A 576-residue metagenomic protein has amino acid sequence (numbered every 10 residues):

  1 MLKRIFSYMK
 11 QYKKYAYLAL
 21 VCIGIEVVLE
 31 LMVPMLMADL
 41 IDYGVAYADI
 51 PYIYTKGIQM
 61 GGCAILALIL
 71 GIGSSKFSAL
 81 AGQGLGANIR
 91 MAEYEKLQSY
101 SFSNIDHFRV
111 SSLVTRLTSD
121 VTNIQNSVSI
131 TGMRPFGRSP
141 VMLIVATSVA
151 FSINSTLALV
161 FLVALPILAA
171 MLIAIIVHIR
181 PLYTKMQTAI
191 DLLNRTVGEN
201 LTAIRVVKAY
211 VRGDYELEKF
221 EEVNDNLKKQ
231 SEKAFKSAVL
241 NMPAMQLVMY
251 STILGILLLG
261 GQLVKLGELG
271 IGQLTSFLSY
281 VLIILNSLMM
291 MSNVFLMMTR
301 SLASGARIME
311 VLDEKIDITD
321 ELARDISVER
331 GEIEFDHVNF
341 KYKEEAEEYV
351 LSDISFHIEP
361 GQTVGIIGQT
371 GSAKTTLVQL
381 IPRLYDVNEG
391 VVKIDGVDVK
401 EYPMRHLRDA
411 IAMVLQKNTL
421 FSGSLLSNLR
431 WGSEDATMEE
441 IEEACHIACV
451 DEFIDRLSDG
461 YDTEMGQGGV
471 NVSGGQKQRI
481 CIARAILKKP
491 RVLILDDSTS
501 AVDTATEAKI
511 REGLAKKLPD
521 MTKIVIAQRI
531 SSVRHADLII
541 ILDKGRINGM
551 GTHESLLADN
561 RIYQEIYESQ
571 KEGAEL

Functional and structural regions predicted by a protein language model:
M1-Q11, L113, L117: A short amphipathic helical element positioned immediately N-terminal to and/or at the very start of a transmembrane
K10, A16-G73, F77, F151-T156 (+1 more regions): Transmembrane helix-loop-helix hairpins at lipid-water interfaces of multipass membrane proteins, especially the type-1
Q11-K14, S99-S103, S119-F136, P140 (+5 more regions): An intracellular "coupling" helix at the cytosolic face of ABC transporter transmembrane type-1 domains
V21, L29-V33, L70, T118-A164 (+3 more regions): Hydrophobic alpha-helical transmembrane segments of ABC transporter permease domains
I25-L29, V33, G61, L66-G82 (+3 more regions): Hydrophobic alpha-helical membrane-associated segments
Y47-A48, Q83, M91-T115, S119-V121 (+5 more regions): Short intracellular "coupling" helices and adjacent cytoplasmic loop segments at the cytosolic face of multi-pass
D49, S148-V163, I176, K233-A306 (+1 more regions): Helix-loop-helix
I326-L576: ABC-type nucleotide-binding domain
